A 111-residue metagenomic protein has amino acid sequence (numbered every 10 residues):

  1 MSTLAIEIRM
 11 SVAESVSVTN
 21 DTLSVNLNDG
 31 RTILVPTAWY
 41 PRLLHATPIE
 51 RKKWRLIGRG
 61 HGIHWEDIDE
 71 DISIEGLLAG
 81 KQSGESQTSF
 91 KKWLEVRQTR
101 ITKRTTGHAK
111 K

Functional and structural regions predicted by a protein language model:
M1-K111: Motif-centric detector for short Cys/His coordination patterns
